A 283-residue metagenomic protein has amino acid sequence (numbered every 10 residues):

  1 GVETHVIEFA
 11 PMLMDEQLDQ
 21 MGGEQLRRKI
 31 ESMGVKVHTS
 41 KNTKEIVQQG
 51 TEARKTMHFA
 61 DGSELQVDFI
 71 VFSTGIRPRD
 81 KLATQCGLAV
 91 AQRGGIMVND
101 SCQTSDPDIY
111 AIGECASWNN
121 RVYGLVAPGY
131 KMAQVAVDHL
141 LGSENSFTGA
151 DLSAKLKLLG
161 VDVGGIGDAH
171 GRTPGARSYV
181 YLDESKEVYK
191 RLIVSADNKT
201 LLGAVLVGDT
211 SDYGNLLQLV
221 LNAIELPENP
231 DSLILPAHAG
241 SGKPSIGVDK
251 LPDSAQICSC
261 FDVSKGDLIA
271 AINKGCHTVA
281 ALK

Functional and structural regions predicted by a protein language model:
V2-E45, G129, F147-V163: Rossmann-like dinucleotide-binding cores of NAD(P)H-dependent redox enzymes
T4, A10-M12, E16, E52-A53 (+11 more regions): Residues forming the flavin
Q49-G50, N99, S195-T200: Short acidic-glycine loop/turn motifs at beta-strand connectors
G50, T56-H58, S63-D138, E225-G240: FAD-site-proximal beta/loop scaffold in flavoenzymes
C115-G214, A239-A270, C276: Mid-to-C-terminal Rossmann-like scaffold of FAD/NAD(P)H-dependent oxidoreductases
D209-E228: A short, polar/charged loop-to-alpha-helix boundary motif
N273-K283: LysM (lysin motif) carbohydrate-binding repeats in extracellular/periplasmic proteins that recognize
